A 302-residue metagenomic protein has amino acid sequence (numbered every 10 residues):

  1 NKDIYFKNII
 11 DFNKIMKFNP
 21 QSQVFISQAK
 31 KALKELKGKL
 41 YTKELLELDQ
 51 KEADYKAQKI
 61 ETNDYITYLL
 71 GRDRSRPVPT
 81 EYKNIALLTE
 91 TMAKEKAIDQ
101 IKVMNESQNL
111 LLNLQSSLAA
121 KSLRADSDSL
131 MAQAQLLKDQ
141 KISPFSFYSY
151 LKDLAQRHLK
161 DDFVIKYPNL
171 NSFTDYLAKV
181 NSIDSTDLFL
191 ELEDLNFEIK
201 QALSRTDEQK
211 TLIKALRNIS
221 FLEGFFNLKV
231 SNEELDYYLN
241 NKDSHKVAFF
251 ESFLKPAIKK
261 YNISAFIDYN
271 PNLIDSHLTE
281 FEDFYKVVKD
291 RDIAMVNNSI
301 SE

Functional and structural regions predicted by a protein language model:
N1-E302: Compositional signal for N-terminal targeting/processing segments
